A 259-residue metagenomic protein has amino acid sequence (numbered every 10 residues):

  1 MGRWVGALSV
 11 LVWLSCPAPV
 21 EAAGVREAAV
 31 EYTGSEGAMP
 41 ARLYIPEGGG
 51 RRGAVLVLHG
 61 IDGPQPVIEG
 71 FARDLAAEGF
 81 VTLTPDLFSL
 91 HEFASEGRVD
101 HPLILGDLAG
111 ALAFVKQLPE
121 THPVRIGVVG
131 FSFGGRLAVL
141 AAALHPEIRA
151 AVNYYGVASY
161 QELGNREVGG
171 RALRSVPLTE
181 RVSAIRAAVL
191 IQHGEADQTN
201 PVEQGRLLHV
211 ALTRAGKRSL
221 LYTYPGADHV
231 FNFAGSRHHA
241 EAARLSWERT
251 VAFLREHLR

Functional and structural regions predicted by a protein language model:
V20-G49: N-terminal cap/lid segment of alpha/beta-hydrolase-fold proteins
R51-G60: Short beta-strand element of the alpha/beta-hydrolase
G63-A72, L87, E203: The serine-hydrolase catalytic nucleophile loop
V67, R98-P119: Alpha/beta-hydrolase active-site loop
A76-E92: Conserved alpha/beta-hydrolase
G110-A184: Primarily recognizes the serine-hydrolase "nucleophile elbow" in alpha/beta-hydrolase and SGNH/GDSL folds
I185, I191-H193, D197: Short beta-strand/loop motif that positions the catalytic acidic residue of the alpha/beta-hydrolase fold
G216-R259: C-terminal catalytic histidine-bearing segment of alpha/beta-hydrolase fold enzymes
